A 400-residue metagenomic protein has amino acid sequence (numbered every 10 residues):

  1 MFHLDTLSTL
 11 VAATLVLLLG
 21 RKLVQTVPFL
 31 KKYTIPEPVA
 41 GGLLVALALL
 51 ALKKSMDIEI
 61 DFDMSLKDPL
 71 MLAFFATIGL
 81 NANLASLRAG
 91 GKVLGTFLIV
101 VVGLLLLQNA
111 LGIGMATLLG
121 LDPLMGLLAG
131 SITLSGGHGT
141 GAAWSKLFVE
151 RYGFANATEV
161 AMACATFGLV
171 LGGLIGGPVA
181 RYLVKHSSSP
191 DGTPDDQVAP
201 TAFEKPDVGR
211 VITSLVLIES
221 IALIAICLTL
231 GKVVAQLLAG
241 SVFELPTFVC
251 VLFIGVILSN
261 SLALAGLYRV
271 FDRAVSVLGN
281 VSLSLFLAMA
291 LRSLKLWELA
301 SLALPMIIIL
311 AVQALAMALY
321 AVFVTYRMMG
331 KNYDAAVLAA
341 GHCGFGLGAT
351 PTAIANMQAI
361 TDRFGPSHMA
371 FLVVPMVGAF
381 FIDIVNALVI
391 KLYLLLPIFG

Functional and structural regions predicted by a protein language model:
M1-T6, F29-I35, D57-K67, N156-C164 (+3 more regions): Interfacial loop-to-helix junctions that mark the boundaries of transmembrane helices in multi-pass membrane
F2-L15, D61-F74, L124-S131, V242-I254 (+3 more regions): Structural signature of hydrophobic alpha-helical transmembrane segments
V16, L43-A51, D63-G91, L252-L262 (+1 more regions): Hydrophobic transmembrane alpha-helices of secondary-active transporters and Na+-translocating membrane complexes
V16-L17, L169-L264: Membrane-embedded hairpin module used as a gating/binding unit in multi-pass transport and secretion proteins
L19-K31, T77-A89, V179, I257-D272 (+1 more regions): C-terminal ends of transmembrane helices
N83-I113, T166, I221, V277 (+1 more regions): Entry/N-cap segments of selected transmembrane alpha helices and their immediately preceding amphipathic helices
G114-L121, A165-E204, Y320-Y333, G378-G400: Juxtamembrane and boundary regions of transmembrane helices in multi-pass small-molecule transporters and channels
M115-V160, F167, V179, D195 (+1 more regions): Alpha-helical membrane segments and immediately flanking helix-loop junctions that form or couple to the substrate/ion
